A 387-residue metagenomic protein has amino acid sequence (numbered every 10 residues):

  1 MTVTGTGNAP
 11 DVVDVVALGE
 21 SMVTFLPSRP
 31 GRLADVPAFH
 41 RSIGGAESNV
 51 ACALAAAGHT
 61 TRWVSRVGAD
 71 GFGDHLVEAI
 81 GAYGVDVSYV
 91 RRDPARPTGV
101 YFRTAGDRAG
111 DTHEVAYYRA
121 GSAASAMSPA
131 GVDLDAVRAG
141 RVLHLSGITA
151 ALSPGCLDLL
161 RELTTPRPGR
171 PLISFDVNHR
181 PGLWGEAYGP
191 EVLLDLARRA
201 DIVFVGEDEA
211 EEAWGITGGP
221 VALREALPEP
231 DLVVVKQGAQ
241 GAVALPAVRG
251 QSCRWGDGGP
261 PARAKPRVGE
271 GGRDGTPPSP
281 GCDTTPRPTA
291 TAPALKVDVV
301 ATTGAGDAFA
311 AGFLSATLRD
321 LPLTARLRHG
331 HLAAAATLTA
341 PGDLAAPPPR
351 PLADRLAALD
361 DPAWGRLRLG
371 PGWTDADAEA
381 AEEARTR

Functional and structural regions predicted by a protein language model:
M1-V16, G218-R387: Conserved phosphate-binding/catalytic region of the ribokinase-like
T2-D86, D298-V299, R366-R387: Glycine-rich phosphate/adenosyl-contacting loop at the front of the ribokinase-like
C52, V100-T104, G241-L245: Short beta-strand scaffold segments in enzyme catalytic cores
T60-G147, I173, D354-T386: Conserved N-terminal subdomain of the carbohydrate kinase-like
G73-V85, V192-L193, A197-R199, L223 (+2 more regions): Short, electropositive alpha-helical surface patch
G121-A130, L183-Y188, G215-I216, A294: Short gly/ser/thr-rich secondary-structure transition/capping motifs
V142, I148-R224, L232-S252, P278: Conserved beta-alpha-beta core of the PfkB/ribokinase-like small-molecule kinase fold
